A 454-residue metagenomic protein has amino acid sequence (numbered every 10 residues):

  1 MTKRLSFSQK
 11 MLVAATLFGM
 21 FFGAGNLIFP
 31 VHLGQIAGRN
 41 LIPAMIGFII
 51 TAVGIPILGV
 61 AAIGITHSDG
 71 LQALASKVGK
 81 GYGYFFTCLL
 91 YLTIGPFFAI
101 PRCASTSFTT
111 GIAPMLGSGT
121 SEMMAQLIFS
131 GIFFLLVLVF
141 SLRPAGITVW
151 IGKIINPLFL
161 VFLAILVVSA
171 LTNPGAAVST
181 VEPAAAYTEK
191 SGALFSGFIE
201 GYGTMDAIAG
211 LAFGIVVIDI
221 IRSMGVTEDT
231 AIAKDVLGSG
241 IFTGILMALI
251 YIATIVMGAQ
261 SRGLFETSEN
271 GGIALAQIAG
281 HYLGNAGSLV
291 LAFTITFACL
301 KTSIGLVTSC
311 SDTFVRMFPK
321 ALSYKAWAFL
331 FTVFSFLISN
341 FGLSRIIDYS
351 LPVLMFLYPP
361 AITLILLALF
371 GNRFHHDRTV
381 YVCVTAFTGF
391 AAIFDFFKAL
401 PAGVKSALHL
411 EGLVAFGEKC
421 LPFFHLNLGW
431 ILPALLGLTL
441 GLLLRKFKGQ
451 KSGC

Functional and structural regions predicted by a protein language model:
L12-F22, L92, F133, S169-A176 (+4 more regions): Hydrophobic, membrane-embedded alpha-helices of multi-pass small-molecule transporters
I50, G54, L58-G59, L158-L171 (+3 more regions): Selective recognition of specific alpha-helical transmembrane segments in multi-pass small-molecule
I65-A73, F133-I155, S223-V226, F336-Y349 (+1 more regions): Membrane-water interface regions at transmembrane-helix termini and the short interhelical loops of multi-pass membrane
G70-S76, I250-L300, V307, P352: TM-loop-TM module centered on a large, flexible mid-protein loop between adjacent transmembrane helices in multi-pass
P96, I100, L160-E189, A207-I208 (+5 more regions): Hydrophobic alpha-helical segments and their helix-loop junctions in multi-pass secondary transporters
S141-A170, S350-I362, Y381-A391: Membrane-interface loop-to-helix entry segments
R143-I154, L194-G197, V217-L246, L264-A276 (+3 more regions): Hydrophobic, small-residue-rich membrane helices and short re-entrant helix-turn-helix hairpins that build
N173, R378-C454: A generic transmembrane alpha-helix motif of multi-pass inner-membrane proteins
